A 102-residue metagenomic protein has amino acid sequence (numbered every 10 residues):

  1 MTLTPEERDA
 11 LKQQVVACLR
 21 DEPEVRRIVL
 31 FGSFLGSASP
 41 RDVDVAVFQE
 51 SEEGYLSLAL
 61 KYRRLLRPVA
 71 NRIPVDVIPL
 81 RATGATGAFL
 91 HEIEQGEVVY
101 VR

Functional and structural regions predicted by a protein language model:
M1-V29, L35-P40, Q49-R102: Catalytic core of pol beta-like nucleotidyltransferases
D44-A46: Short, well-ordered beta-strand segments
